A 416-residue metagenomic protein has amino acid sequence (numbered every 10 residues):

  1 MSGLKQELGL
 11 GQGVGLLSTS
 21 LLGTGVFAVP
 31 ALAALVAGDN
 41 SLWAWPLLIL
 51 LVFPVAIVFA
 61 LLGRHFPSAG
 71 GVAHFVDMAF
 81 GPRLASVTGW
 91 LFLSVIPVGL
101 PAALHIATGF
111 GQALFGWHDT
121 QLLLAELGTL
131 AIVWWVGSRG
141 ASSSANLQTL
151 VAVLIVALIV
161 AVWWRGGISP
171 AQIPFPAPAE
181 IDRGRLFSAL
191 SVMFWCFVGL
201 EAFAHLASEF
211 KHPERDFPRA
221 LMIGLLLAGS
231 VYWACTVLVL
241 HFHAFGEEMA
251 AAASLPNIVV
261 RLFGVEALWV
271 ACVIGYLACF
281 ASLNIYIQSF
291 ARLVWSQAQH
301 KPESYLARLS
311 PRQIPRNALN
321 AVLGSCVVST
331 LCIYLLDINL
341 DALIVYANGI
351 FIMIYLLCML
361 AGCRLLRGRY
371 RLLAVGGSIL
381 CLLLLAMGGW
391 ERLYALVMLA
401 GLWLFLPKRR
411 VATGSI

Functional and structural regions predicted by a protein language model:
M1-A31, L35-N40, A44, V52-F53 (+3 more regions): Membrane-interface "cap" regions at the ends of multi-pass membrane proteins
G3-L4, L42, G116-L124, G128 (+1 more regions): Helix-loop-helix junctions that connect adjacent transmembrane segments in multi-pass membrane transporters
L17, L21-G25, A79, A85-S86 (+3 more regions): Small-residue-rich segments of transmembrane alpha-helices in multi-pass membrane proteins, especially helix faces
V26-P30, A107, V136-S142, E266-A267 (+4 more regions): Transmembrane helix-loop junctions in multi-pass membrane proteins
L32-V36, P54-L130, W134-S138, A152 (+2 more regions): Hydrophobic transmembrane alpha-helices that form the core helical bundles of multi-pass secondary transporters
L47, L114-A141, V151-W163, C196 (+2 more regions): Transmembrane alpha-helical segments of multi-pass small-molecule transport proteins
H74-D77, G81, A113, W117 (+3 more regions): TM-loop-TM module centered on a large, flexible mid-protein loop between adjacent transmembrane helices in multi-pass
L360-I416: A generic transmembrane alpha-helix motif of multi-pass inner-membrane proteins
